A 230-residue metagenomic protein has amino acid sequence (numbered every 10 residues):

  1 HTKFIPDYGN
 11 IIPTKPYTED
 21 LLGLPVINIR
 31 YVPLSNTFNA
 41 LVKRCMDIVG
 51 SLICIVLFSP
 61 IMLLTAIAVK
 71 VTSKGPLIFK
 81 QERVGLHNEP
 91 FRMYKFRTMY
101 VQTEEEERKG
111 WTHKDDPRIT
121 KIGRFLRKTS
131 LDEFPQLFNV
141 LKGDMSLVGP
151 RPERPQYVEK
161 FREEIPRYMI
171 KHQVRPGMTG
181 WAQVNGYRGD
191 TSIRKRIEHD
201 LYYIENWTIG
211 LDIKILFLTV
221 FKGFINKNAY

Functional and structural regions predicted by a protein language model:
H1-S59: N-terminal hydrophobic signal-anchor/signal peptide
G9, K15-P25, F79-R118, T179-D200: Short, glycine-rich, amphipathic interfacial segments at transmembrane boundaries or analogous
P13-T14, I67, Y157: Short glycine-/acidic-enriched loop or helix-start segments at secondary-structure transitions that form or flank
I29, F79, V148-G149: Thr-Gly-centered strand-to-loop micro-motif
P33, D200-I204: Acyl-group handling in specialized metabolite and lipid biosynthesis
F38-Q102, N139, I209, K214-Y230: A hydrophobic, helix-centered structural microdomain
T112-R175, I215-T219, G223: A short, structured surface patch at a secondary-structure boundary
